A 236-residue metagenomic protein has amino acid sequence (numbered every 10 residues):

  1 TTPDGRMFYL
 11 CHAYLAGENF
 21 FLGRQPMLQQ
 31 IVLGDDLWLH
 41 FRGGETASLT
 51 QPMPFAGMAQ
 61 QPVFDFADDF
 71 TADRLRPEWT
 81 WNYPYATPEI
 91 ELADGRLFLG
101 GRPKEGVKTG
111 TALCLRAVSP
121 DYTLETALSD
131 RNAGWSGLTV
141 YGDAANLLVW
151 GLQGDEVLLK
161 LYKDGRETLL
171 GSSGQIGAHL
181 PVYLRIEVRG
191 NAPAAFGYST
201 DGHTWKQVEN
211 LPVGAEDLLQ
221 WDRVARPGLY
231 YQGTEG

Functional and structural regions predicted by a protein language model:
T2-D4: Residue-level detector of Asp-centered blade-edge/turn motifs that repeat once per structural unit in beta-propeller
M7-L10: Conserved beta-propeller blade signature
A13-L15: Residue-level signature of beta-propeller blades and closely related beta-rich strand-turn architectures in secreted
E18-L28: Structural motif
Q29-G236: Extracellular glycan-recognition regions
